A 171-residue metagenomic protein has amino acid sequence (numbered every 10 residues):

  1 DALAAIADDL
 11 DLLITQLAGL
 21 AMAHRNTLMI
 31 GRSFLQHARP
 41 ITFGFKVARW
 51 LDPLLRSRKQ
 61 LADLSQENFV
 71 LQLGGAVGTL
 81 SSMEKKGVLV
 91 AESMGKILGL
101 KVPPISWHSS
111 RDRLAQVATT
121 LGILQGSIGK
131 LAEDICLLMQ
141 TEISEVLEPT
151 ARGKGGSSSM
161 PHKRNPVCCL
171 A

Functional and structural regions predicted by a protein language model:
D1-A38, L98-L114: Long, non-coiled-coil amphipathic alpha-helical linker/lever segments that couple catalytic cores to other domains
P40-A171: Internal glycine-rich alpha/beta core junctions
